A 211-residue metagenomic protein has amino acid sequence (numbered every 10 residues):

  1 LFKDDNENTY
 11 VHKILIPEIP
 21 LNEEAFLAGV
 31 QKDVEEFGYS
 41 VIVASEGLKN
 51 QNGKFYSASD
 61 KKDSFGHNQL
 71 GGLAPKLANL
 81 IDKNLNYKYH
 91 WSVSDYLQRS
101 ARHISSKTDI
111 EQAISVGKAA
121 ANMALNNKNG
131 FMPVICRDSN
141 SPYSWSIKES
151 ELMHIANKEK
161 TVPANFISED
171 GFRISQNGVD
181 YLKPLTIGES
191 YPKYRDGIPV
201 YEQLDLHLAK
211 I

Functional and structural regions predicted by a protein language model:
L1-H90: Accessory alpha-helical/coil subdomains and C-terminal extensions that flank or cap enzyme catalytic cores
F55-I211: C-terminal non-catalytic interaction/assembly regions of soluble proteins
